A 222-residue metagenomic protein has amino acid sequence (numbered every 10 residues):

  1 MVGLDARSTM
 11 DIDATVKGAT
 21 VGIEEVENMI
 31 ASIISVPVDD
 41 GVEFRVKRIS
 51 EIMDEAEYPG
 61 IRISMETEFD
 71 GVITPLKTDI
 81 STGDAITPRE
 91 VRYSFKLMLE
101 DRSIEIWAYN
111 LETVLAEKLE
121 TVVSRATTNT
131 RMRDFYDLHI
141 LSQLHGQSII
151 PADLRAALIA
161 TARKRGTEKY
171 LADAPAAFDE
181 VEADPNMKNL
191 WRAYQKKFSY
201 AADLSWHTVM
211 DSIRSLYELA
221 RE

Functional and structural regions predicted by a protein language model:
V2-A6, I12, K17-E222: Structured mid-to-C-terminal alpha-helical surface segments
